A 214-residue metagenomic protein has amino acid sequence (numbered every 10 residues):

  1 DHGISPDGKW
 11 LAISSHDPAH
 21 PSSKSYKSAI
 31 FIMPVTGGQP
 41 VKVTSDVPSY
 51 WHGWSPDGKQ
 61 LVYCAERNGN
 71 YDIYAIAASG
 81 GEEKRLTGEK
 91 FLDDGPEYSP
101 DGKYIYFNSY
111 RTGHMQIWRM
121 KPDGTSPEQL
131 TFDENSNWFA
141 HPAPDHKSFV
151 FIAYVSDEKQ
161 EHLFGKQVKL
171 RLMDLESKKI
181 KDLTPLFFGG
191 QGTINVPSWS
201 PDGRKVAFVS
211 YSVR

Functional and structural regions predicted by a protein language model:
D1-S14, D46-C64, K90-N108, E134-I152 (+1 more regions): Conserved beta-propeller blade repeats
G8, G37-G38, G58, G69 (+6 more regions): Glycine-centered flexibility sites
S14-I30, T44-S49, C64-Y74, A78 (+7 more regions): A flexible loop/linker signature enriched in serine peptidases of the S9 family
P34-G38, A77-G81, K121-T125, D174-K178: Short loop/turn segments that connect beta-strands within beta-propeller blades
V41, K84, P127-E128, K181: A structural motif specific to WD40 beta-propellers
L175, I180-L183, G192-W199, V209: CBM-like carbohydrate-recognition segments
